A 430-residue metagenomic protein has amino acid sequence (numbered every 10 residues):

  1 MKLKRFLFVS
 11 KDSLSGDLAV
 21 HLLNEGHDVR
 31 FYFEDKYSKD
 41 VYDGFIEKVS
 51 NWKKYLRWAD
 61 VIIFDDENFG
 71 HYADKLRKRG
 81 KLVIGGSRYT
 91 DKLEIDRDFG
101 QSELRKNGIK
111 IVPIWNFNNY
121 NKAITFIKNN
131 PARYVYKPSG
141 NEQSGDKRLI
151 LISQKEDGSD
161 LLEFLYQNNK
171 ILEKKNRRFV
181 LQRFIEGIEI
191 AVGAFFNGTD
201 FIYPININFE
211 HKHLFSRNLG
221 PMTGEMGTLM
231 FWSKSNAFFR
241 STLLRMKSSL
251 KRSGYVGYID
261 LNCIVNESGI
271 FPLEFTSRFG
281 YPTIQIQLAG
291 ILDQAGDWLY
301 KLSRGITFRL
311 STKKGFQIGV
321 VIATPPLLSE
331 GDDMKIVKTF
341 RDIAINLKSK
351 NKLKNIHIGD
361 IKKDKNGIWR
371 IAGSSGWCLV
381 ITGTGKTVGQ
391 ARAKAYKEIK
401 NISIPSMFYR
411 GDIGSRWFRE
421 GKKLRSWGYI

Functional and structural regions predicted by a protein language model:
M1-Y89: ATP-binding N-terminal substructure of ATP-dependent carboxylate-amine bond-forming enzymes
F6-S13, V20, I95-F179, M230-S248: Active-site nucleotide/adenylate-binding loops and adjacent lid/helix of ATP-dependent enzymes
K147-Q285: Internal nucleotide-binding/catalytic subdomain
K170-E173, K397-I413: Short arginine-rich
G227-F231, V320-I322, W377-G385: Short, well-ordered beta-strand elements within core beta-sheets of diverse protein domains
F239-I259, T276-L353, N366: Active-site "cap" helix and flanking loop/linker of ATP-utilizing ligase/carboxylase catalytic domains
I413-I430: A cross-kingdom feature marking charged/low-complexity
